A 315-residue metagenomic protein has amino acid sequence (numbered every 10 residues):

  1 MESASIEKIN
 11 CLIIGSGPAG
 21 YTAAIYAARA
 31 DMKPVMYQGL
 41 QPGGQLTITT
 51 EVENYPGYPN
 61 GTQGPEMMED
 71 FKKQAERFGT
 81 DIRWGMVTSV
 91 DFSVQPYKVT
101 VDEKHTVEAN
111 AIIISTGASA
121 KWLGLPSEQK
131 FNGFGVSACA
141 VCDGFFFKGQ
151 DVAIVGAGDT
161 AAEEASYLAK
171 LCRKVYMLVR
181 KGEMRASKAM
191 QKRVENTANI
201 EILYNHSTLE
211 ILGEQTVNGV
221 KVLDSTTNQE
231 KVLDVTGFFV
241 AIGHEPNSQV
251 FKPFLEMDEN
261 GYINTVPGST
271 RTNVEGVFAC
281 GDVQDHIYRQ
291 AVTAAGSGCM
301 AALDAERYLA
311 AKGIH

Functional and structural regions predicted by a protein language model:
M1-I14, A30, V35-M36, I48 (+4 more regions): FAD-binding core/adjacent interface of flavoenzyme oxidoreductases
S3-S5, I9-F78, Q150-D151, A162-K188 (+2 more regions): Beta1-alpha1 glycine-rich phosphate/pyrophosphate-binding loop at the start of Rossmann-like nucleotide-binding domains
E7, A75-V101, T106-A109, A169-P267 (+1 more regions): A Rossmann-like FAD-binding core segment of flavoenzymes
G17-P18, Q41, A118-A120, D159-T160 (+1 more regions): Residue-level detector of alpha-helix initiation sites
A24-I25, I48, G124-S127, A165-Y167 (+3 more regions): Short amphipathic alpha-helical segments
V94, V101, A294-A302: Short, electropositive alpha-helical surface patch
W122-L123, A162-A165, R185, E230 (+2 more regions): Glycine/Thr-rich phosphate-binding loops of Rossmann-like dinucleotide-binding domains
G124, K130-F146, I242-Y288, S297-M300 (+1 more regions): FAD-site-proximal beta/loop scaffold in flavoenzymes
